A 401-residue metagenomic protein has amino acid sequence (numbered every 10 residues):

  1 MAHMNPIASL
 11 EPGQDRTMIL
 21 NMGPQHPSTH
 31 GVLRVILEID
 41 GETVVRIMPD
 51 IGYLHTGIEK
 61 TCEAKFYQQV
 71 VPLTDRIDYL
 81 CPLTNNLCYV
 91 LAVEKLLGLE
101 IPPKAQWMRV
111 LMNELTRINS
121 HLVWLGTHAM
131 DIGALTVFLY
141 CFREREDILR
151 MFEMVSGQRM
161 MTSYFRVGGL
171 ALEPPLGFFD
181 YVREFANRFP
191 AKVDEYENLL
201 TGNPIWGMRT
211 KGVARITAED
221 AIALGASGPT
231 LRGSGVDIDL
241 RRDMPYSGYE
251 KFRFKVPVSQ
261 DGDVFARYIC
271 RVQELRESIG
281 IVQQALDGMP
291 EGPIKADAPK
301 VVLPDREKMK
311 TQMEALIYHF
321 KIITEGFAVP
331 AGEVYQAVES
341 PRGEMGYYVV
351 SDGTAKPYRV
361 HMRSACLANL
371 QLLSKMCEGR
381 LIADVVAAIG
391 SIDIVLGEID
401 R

Functional and structural regions predicted by a protein language model:
M1-R401: Metal/cofactor-centered catalytic core regions of large enzymes
